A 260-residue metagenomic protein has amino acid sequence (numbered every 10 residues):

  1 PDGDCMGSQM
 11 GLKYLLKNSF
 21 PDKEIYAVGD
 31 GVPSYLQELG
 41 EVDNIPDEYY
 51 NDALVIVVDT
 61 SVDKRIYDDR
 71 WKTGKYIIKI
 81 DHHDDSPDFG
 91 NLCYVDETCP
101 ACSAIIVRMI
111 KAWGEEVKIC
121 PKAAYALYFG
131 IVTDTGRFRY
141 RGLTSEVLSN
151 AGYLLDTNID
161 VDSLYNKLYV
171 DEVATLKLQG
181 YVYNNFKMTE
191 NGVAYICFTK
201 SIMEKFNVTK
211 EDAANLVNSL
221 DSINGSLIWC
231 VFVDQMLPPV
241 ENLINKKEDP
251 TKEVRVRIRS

Functional and structural regions predicted by a protein language model:
P1, T60-D63, H83-D85, K200-S201 (+1 more regions): Short glycine-rich anion-binding loops that position phosphate/pyrophosphate groups of nucleotides and phosphorylated
G3-Q37, D47-D52, T135-S260: Hydrophobic helix-and-loop "lid/oligomerization" segment in the mid-to-C-terminal part of catalytic domains
L12-K13, K72-K75, V95-D96, S149: Glycine-rich, phosphate-binding/catalytic loops in enzymes
A27-G29, K79-I80, I119: General beta-strand structural signal in soluble alpha/beta enzymes
Q37-L92: Active-site cofactor/cluster-binding pocket
P46, I66-D69, C93-D96, E115-K118 (+2 more regions): A generic local secondary-structure boundary/capping motif
V57, K79, Y94-D96, V231 (+1 more regions): Structural signal for conserved beta-strand scaffold positions within catalytic alpha/beta enzyme cores
H82-N150: Short alpha-helices
